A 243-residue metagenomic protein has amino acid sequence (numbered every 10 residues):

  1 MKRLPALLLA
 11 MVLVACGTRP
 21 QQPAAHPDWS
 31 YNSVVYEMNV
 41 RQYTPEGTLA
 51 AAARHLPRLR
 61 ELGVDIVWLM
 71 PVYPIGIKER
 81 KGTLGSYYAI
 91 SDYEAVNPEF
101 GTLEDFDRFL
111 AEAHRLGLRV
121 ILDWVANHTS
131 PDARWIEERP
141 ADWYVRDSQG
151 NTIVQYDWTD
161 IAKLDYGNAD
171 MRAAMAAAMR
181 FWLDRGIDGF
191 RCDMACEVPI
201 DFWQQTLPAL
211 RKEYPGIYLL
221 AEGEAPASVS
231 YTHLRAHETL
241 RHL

Functional and structural regions predicted by a protein language model:
K2-L7: Sec-dependent signal peptide recognition, specifically the positively charged N-region followed immediately by
V14-A15: C-terminal motif of bacterial Sec signal peptides marking the signal peptidase cleavage site
Q21-V35, R41-A50, R54-D65, P71-R185 (+2 more regions): Substrate-binding/active-site clefts of carbohydrate-active enzymes
V72, V125-N127, A195-E197, E224-P226: Active-site beta-loop-alpha junctions enriched in small/polar residues
I121, G189-A195, L220: Short catalytic-loop micro-motif centered on adjacent basic/acidic residues
T232-T239: Conserved small/polar residues in nucleotide/adenosyl-binding loops
